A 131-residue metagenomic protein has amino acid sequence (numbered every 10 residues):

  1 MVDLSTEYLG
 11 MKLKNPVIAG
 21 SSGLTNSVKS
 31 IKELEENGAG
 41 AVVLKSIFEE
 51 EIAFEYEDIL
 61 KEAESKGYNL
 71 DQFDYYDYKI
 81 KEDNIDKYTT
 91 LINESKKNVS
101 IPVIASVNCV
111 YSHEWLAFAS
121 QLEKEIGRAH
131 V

Functional and structural regions predicted by a protein language model:
V2-H130: Active-site entrance/lid segments in N-terminal catalytic domains of soluble metabolic enzymes
